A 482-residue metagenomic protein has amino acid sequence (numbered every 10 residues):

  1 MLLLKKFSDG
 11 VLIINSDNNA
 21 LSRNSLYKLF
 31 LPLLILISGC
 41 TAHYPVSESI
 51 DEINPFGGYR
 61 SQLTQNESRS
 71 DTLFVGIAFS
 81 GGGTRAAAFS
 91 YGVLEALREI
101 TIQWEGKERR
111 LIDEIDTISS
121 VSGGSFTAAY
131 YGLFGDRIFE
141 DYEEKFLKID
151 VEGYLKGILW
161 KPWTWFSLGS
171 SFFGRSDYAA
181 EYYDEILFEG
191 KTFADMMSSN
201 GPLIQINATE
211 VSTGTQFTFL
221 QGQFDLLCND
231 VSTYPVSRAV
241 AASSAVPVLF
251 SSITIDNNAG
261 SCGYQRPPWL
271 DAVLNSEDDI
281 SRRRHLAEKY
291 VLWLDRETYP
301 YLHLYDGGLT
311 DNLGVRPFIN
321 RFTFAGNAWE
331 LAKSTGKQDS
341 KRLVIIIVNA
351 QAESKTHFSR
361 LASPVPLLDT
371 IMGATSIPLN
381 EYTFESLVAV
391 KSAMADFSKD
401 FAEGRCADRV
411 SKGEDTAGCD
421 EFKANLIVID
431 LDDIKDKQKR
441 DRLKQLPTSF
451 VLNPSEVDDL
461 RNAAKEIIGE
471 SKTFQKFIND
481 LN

Functional and structural regions predicted by a protein language model:
M1-S25: N-terminal secretory signal peptides that target proteins for export/translocation
G10, C40-N482: Catalytic domains of lipid- and phosphate-ester/thioester hydrolases
K28-S38: Bacterial N-terminal signal peptides
